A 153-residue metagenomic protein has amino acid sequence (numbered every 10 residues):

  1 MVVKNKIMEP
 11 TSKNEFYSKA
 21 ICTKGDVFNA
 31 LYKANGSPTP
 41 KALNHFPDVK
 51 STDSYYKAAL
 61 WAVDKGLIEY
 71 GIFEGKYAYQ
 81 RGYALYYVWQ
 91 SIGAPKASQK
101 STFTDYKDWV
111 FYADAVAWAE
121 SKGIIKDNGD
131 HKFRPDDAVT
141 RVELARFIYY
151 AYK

Functional and structural regions predicted by a protein language model:
K4, M8-F28, Y32-K57, V63-G82 (+3 more regions): Feature responds to low-complexity, polar/acidic, surface-exposed segments characteristic of secreted/exported proteins
